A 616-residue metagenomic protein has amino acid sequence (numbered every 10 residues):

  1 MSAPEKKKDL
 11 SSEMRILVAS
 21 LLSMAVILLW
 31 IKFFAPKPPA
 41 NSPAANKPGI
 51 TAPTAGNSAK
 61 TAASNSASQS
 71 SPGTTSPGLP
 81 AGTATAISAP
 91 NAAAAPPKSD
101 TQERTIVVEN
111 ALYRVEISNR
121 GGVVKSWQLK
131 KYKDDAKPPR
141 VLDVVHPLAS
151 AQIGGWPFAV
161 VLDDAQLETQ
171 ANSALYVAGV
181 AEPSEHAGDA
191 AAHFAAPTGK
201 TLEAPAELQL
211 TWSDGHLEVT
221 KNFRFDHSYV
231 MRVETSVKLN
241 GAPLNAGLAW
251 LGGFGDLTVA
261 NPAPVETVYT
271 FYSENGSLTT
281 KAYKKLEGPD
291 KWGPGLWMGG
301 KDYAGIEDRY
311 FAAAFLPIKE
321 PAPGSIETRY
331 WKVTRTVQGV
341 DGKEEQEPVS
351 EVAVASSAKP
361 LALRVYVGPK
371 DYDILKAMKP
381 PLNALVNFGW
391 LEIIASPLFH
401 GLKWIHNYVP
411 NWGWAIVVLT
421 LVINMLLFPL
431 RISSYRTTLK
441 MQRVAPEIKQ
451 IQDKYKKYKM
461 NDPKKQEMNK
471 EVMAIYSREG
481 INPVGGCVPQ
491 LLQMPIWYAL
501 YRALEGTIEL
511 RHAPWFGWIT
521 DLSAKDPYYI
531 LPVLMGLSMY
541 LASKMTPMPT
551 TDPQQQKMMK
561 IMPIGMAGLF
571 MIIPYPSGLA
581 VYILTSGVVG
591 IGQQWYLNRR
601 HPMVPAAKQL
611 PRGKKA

Functional and structural regions predicted by a protein language model:
M1-I16, L426-W497, Y540-I572, V588-A616: Membrane-interface amphipathic helices and adjacent TM-edge segments
M1-M425, V604-A616: Membrane-protein biogenesis/insertion across secretory and organellar systems
L17-K32, W497-L500, V533-S538, I564-G565: Core hydrophobic alpha-helical membrane-spanning segments
W390-V409, V444, I451, M468 (+2 more regions): Hydrophobic alpha-helical segments of integral membrane proteins, encompassing both true transmembrane helices
F399-P410, Y476-G480, V484, S523 (+1 more regions): Alpha-helical membrane-interface segments at transmembrane helix boundaries
V409-W412, M571-A580: Transmembrane helix interruption/hinge and helix-loop junction motifs
A499-S543: Conserved catalytic motifs of ABC-family nucleotide-binding domains
G536, G578-G587: Hydrophobic core segments of alpha-helical transmembrane domains in multi-pass membrane proteins
